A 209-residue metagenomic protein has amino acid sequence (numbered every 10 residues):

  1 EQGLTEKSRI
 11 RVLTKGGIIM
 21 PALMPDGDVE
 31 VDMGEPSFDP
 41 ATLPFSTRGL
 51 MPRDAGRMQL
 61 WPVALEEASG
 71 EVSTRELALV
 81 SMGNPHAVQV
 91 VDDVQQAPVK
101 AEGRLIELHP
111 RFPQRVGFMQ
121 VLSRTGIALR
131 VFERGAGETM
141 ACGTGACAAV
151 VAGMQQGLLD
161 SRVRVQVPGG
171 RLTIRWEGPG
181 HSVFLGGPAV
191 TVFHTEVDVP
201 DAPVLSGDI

Functional and structural regions predicted by a protein language model:
E1-M140, V151-I209: Active-site proximal loop and beta-alpha junction motif in alpha/beta enzyme cores
T144-A146: Helical hairpin unit composed of two closely spaced alpha helices linked by a short loop
